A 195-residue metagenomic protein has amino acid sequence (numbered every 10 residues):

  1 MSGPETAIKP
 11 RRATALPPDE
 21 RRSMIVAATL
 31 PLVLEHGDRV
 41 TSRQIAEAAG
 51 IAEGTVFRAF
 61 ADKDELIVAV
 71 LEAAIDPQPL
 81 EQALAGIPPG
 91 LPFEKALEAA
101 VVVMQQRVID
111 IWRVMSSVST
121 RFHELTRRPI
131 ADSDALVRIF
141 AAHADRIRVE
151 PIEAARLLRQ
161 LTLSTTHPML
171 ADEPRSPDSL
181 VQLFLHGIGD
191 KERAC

Functional and structural regions predicted by a protein language model:
M1-A48, E65: Basic, helix-initiating cap at the start of DNA-binding domains
D19-A27, L34, R39, R58-L80 (+2 more regions): An amphipathic alpha-helix adjacent to DNA-recognition modules
A28-E35, E81, L157-P168: Solvent-exposed, amphipathic alpha-helical segments
G50-F60: Short hydrophobic/aromatic patch on the recognition helix
A69, Q82-I109: Hydrophobic alpha-helical connector segments
K95, A99, Q106-S116, T120-R156 (+2 more regions): Amphipathic alpha-helical packing segments from all-alpha helical-bundle domains
L183-K191: C-terminal alpha-helix
